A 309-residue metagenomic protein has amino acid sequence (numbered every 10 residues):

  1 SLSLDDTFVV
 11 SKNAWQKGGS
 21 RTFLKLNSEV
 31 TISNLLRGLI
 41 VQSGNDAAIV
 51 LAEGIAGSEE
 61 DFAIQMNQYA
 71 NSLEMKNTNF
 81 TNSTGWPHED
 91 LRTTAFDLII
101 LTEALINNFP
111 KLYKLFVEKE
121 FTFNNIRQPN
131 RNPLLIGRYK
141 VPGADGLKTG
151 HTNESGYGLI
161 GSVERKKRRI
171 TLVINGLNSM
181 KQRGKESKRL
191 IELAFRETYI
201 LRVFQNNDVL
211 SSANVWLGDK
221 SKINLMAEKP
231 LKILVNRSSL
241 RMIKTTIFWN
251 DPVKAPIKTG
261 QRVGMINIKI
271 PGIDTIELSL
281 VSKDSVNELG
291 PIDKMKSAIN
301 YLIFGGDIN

Functional and structural regions predicted by a protein language model:
S1-I99, E103-N107: Active-site-adjacent loops and short helices of periplasmic peptidoglycan-processing enzymes
D90-R92, F96-N309: Domain-terminus/edge residues, biased toward the C-terminal soluble/receptor-binding domains of extracytoplasmic
